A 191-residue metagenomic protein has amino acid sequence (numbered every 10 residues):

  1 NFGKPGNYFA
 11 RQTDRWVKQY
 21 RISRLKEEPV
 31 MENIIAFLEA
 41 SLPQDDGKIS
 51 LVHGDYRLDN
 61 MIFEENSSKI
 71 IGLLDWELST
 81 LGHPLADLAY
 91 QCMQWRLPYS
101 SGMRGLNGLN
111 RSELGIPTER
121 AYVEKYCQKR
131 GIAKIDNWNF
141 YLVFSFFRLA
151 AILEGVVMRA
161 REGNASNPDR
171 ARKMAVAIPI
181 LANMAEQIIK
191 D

Functional and structural regions predicted by a protein language model:
N1-P29, L42, D46-S50, L78-P84 (+1 more regions): A cross-family kinase active-site recognition segment
G3, A133-S145: All-alpha amphipathic helical-bundle segments outside canonical DNA-binding/catalytic cores that form hydrophobic
F9-T13, E27-M31, I35, L85 (+3 more regions): A structural signal for well-ordered alpha-helical scaffolds and beta->alpha junctions
R15, Q19, N33, F37 (+4 more regions): Solvent-exposed, charged/polar functional surfaces in cytosolic regulatory/catalytic domains
N33, E39-C92: Active-site acidic catalytic loop and adjacent metal/ATP-binding pocket of ATP-dependent phosphoryl transfer enzymes
A86-R130, F144-G163: Active-site activation/catalytic loop segments of kinase-like enzymes and analogous catalytic loops in related
K125-Q128, I132-D136, L181-D191: C-terminal, non-catalytic tails of nucleotide-sugar-dependent glycosyltransferases
A151, G155-D191: Regulatory N- and C-terminal appendages and interdomain linkers associated with kinase/kinase-like NTP transferase
